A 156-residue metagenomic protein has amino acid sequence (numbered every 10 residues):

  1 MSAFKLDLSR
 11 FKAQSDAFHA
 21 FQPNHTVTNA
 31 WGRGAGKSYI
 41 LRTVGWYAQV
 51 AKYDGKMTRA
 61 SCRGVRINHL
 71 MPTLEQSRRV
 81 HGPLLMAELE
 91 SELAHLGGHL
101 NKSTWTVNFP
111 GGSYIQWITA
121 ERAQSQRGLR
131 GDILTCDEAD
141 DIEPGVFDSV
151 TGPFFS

Functional and structural regions predicted by a protein language model:
M1-S156: Phosphate/NTP-binding elements of NTP-utilizing enzymes
